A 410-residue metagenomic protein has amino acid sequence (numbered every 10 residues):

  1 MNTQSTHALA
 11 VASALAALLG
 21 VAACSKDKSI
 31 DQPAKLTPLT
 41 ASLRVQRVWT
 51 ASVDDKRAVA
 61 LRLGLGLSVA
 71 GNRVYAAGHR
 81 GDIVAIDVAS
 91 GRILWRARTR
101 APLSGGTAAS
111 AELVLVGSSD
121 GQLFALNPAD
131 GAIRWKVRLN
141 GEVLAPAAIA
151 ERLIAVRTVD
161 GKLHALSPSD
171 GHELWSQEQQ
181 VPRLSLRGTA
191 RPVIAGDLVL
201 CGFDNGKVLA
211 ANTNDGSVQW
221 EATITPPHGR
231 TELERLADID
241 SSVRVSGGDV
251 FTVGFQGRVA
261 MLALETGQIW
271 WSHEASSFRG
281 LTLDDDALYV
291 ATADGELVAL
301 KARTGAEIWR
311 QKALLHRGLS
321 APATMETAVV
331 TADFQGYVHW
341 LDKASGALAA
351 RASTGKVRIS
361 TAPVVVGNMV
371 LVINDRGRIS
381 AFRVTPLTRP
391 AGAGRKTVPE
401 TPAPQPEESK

Functional and structural regions predicted by a protein language model:
A12-G20: Bacterial N-terminal signal peptides
G20-T40: Bacterial Sec signal peptide processing site at the extreme N-terminus
K28, S42-S68, W95-S110, I133-A150 (+6 more regions): Extracytoplasmic beta-rich repeat domains
G78, S118, T158, F203-D204 (+4 more regions): Structural signature of WD-repeat beta-propellers
D87-S90, N127-D130, S167-D170, T213-G216 (+4 more regions): Short loop/turn segments that connect beta-strands within beta-propeller blades
Y289-A299, A306-W340: Loop/turn-rich, solvent-exposed surfaces of beta-rich toroidal or solenoidal domains
